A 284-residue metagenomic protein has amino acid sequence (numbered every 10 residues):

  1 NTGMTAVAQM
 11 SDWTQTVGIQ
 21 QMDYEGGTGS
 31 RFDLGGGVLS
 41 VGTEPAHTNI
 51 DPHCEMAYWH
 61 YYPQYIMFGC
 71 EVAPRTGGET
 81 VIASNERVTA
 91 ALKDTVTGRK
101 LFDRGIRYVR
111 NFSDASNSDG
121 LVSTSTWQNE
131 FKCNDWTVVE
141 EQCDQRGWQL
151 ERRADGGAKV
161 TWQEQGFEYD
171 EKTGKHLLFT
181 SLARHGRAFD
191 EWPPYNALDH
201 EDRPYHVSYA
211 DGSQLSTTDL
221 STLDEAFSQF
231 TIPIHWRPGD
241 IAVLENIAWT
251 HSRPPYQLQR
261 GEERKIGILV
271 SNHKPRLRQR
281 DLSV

Functional and structural regions predicted by a protein language model:
N1-Q64, A90: N-terminal non-catalytic cap/leader segment that marks the start of a structured domain
G35-L39, A46-P52, Y61-V284: Active-site environment of non-heme Fe oxygenases that use a 2-His-1-carboxylate facial triad
